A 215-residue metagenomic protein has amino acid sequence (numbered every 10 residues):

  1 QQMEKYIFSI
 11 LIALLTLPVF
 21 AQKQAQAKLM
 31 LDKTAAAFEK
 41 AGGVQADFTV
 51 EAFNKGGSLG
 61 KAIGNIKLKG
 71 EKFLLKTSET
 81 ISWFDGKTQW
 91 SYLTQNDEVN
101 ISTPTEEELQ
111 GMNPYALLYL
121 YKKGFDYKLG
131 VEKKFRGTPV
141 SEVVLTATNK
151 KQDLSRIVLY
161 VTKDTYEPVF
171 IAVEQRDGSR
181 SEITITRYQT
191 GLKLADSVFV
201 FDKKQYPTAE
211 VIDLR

Functional and structural regions predicted by a protein language model:
Q1-M3: Short, Lys/Arg-enriched N-terminal segments with co-localized hydrophobic residues within the first ~10-30 amino acids
Y6-L15: Sec-dependent N-terminal signal peptides
P18-S58, K69-K72, Q205, E210-R215: N-terminal leader/targeting segments and the immediate start of mature chains
V50-A52, T77, L93-T94, A172-Q175: Beta-turn initiation residues at beta-strand->coil junctions
I63-M112, S181-E182: An acidic-aromatic
P104-T138: Flexible, surface-exposed loop/linker segments and immediately adjacent secondary-structure boundaries
K128-L214: Gly/Pro-enriched, hydrophobic low-complexity segments that function as extracytoplasmic propeptides/linkers
